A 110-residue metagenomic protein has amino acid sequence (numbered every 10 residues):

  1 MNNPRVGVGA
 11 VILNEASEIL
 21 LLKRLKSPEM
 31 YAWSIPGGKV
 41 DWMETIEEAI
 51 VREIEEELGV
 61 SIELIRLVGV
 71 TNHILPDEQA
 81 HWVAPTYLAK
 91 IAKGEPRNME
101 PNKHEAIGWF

Functional and structural regions predicted by a protein language model:
M1-I19: Conserved N-terminal beta-strand and adjoining loop/helix that marks the start of the Nudix/MutT-like hydrolase domain
R5, I35, I62, A80-A84 (+1 more regions): Short connector loops at helix/strand junctions that flank enzyme active sites, especially segments positioning acidic
V8-A10, L67, Y87-A89: A structural signal for short, well-ordered beta-strand segments
I12-L13, L21, A89-I91, W109: Conserved hydrophobic "DFG−1" position in protein kinase catalytic cores
N14, E18-E56: Conserved Nudix-box catalytic region and its N-terminal flanking loop in Nudix hydrolases and closely related
V60-G69: A short coil-to-beta-strand element that immediately follows conserved catalytic motifs
N72-E95: Active-site-adjacent beta-strand/loop module that shapes the phosphate/pyrophosphate-binding cleft
L88, N98-F110: NUDIX/MutT-family hydrolases
